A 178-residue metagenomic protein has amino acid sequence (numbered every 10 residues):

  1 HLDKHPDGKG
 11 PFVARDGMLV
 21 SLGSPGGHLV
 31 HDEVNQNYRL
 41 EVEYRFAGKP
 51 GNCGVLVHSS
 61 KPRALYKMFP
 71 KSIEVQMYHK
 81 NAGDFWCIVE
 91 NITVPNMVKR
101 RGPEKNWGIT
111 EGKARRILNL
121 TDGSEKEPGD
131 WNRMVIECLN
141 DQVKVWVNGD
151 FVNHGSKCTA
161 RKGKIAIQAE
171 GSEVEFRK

Functional and structural regions predicted by a protein language model:
H1-K178: Carbohydrate-interacting regions of secretory-pathway proteins
